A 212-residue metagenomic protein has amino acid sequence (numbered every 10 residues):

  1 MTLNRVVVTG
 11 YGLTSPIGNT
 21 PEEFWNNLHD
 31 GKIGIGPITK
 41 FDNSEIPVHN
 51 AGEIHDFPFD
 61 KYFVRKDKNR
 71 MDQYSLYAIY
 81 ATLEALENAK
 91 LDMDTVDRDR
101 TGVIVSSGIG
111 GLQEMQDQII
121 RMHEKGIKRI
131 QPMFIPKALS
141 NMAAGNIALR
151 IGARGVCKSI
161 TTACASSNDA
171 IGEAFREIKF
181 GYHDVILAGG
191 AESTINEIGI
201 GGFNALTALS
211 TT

Functional and structural regions predicted by a protein language model:
M1-D67: ACP-dependent fatty acid/polyketide chain-elongation machinery
T2-L3, P16-N19, D30-G36, E87-D99 (+1 more regions): Acyl-thioester C-C bond-transforming condensing/cleaving domain
L13, M71, I160: Generic anion/oxyanion-binding catalytic loop in active/binding sites
E23, Y74-A81, S166, A170: Generic hydrophobic secondary-structure packing signal
K40-L91, S140-R154: A glycine- and small-residue-enriched flexible loop/hinge segment at structural boundaries
S106-G108: Short loop/turn motifs enriched for small/polar and acidic residues
